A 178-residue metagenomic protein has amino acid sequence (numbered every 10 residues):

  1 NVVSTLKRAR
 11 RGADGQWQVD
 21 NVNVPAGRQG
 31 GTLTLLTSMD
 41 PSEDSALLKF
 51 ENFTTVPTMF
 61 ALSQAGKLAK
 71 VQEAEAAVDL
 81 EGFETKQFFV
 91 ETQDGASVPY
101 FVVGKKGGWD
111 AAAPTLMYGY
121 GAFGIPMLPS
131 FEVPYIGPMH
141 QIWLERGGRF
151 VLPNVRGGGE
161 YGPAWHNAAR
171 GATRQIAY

Functional and structural regions predicted by a protein language model:
N1-V2, A9-R11, L47-F53: Beta-strand C-termini and the immediately following turn/loop, strongest in propeller blades
S4-L6, W17, D44, P57: Repetitive beta-architecture junctions, highlighting loop-to-beta-strand starts across blade-like repeats
K7-G12, N21-V22, D44, F101 (+1 more regions): C-terminal closing repeat unit and adjoining cap/tail of repeat-based domains
R10-G15, S63-A65: Short loop/turn segments that connect beta-strands within beta-propeller blades
A13-Q18, P114: Polar/charged alpha-helical tracts
W17-P25, L68-E75: Beta-propeller fold detector
G27-G31: Predominantly soluble domains enriched in secretory-pathway, periplasmic, or organellar proteins
T32-Y178: Serine-hydrolase catalytic core recognition
